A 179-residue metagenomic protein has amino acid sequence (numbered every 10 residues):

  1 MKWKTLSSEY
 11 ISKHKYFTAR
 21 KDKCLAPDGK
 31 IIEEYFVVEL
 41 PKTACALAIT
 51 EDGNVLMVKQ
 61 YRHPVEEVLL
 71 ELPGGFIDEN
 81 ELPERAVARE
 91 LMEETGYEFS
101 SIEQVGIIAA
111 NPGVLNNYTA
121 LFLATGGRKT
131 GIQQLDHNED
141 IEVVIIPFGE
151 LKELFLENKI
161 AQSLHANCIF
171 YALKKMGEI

Functional and structural regions predicted by a protein language model:
M1-K15: Extreme N-terminal tail/first-helix region
T5, A19, I32-E34, V58 (+2 more regions): Hydrophobic residues on conserved beta-strands that form the core of alpha/beta folds
I11-C45, E51: Acidic, metal-coordinating catalytic segment for phosphate/diphosphate chemistry, firing primarily on the Nudix
E33, T43-C45, T50, I77-L164: Unchanged
P41-E67, E71: A glycine-rich, hydrophobic loop/mini-helix early in the fold
A166-I179: Charged phosphate-binding loop/patch that engages nucleotide di/tri-phosphates or the phosphate backbone of nucleic
